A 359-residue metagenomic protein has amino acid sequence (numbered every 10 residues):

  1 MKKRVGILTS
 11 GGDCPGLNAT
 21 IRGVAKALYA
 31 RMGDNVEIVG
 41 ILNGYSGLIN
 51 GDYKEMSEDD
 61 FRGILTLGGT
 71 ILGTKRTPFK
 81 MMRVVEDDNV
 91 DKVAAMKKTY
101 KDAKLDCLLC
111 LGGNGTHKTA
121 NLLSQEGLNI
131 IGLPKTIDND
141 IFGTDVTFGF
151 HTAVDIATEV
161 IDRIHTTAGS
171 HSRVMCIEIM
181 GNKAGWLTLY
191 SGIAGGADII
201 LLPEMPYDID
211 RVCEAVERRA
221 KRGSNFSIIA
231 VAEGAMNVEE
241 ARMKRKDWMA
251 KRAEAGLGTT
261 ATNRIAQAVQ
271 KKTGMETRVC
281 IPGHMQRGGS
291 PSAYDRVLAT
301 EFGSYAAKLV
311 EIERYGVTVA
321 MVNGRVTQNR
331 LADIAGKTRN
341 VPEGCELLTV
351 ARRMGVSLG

Functional and structural regions predicted by a protein language model:
M1-T9, T20-K104, G115, N237-R242 (+6 more regions): A cross-family phosphate/adenosyl-ligand binding-site feature
S10-D13, I41-S46, R76-T77, G113-T116 (+6 more regions): Short, ordered loop/turn segments at secondary-structure junctions
G12-P15, D87, N114, T144-T152 (+1 more regions): Alpha-helix capping and helix-loop boundary segments enriched in small/acidic/polar residues
C14-V24, L48-I49, V93-A94, L105-N121 (+6 more regions): Short glycine/serine/threonine-rich phosphate/pyrophosphate-binding segments that cradle anionic phosphate groups
A25-E58, E126-R163: Glycine/threonine-rich beta-strand-loop-alpha-helix active-site module that forms ligand/phosphate-binding
T99, C110-G112, A120-L122, N129 (+2 more regions): Accessory alpha-helical/coil subdomains and C-terminal extensions that flank or cap enzyme catalytic cores
F302-E311: Flexible loop/turn connectors
